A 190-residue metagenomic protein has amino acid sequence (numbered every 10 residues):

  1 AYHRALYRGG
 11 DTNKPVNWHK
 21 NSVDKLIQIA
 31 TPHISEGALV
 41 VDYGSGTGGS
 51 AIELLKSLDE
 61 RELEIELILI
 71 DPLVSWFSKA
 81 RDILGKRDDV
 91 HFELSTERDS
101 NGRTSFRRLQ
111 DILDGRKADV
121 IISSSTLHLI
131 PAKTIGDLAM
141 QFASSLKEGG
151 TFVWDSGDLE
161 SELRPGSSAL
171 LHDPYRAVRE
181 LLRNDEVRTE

Functional and structural regions predicted by a protein language model:
A1-A30: Class I SAM-dependent methyltransferase Rossmann-like catalytic core, especially the SAM/SAH-binding loop
I29-S35, D59: Glycine-rich helix-loop-beta junction characteristic of Rossmann-like nucleotide cofactor-binding loops
A38-G46: Conserved class I S-adenosyl-L-methionine
A51-S105: Class I SAM-dependent methyltransferase SAM/SAH-binding core
S105-I121: A short acidic, Gly/Pro-enriched loop at the edge of an enzyme's catalytic core that lines a small-molecule cofactor
D119-K133: A short SAM/SAH-binding and catalytic strip from SAM-dependent methyltransferases
G136-E148: A short glycine-rich, Lys/Arg-flanked "PGG" loop and its adjoining helix->strand segment in the class I
V153-N184: Conserved class I S-adenosyl-L-methionine
